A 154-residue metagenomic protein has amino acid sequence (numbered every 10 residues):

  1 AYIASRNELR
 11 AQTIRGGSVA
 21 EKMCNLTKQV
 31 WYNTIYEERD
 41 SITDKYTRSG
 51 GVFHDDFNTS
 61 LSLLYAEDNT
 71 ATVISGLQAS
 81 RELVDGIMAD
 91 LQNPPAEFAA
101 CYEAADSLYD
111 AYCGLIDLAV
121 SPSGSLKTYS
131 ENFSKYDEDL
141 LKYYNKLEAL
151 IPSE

Functional and structural regions predicted by a protein language model:
Y2-E67, E97-E154: C-terminal amphipathic alpha-helix
N69, V73-L77: Extracellular/lumenal glycan-associated context and N-glycosylation machinery
L77-A99: Amphipathic, heptad-repeat alpha-helical segments
